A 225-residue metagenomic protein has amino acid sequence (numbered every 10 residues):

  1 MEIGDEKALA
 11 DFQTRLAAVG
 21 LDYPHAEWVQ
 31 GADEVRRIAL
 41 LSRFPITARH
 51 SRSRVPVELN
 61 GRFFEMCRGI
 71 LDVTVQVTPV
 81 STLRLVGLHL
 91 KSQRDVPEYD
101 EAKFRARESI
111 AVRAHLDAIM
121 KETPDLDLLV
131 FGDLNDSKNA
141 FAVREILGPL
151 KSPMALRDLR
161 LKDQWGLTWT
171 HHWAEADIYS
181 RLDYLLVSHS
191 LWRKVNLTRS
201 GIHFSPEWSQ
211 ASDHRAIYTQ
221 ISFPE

Functional and structural regions predicted by a protein language model:
E2-L90: Structured beta-strand-rich core segments of catalytic domains in phosphoester-bond hydrolases
I3-K7, F64-E65, Y99-R107, S137 (+1 more regions): Soluble non-cytosolic domains of exported or imported proteins
K7-D11, R37, R94-P97, S137-F141: Extracytoplasmic/secreted cell-surface and envelope-processing proteins
D11-L21, I46, A114-K121, N139 (+1 more regions): Sec-exported extracytoplasmic/periplasmic mature domains
V55-L59, L90-Q93, G201-S209: Short, solvent-exposed aromatic-acidic interface loops
E65, A118-L129, N135-E225: Metal-dependent phosphoester-hydrolase catalytic domains
V86-E101: Active-site His/acidic residue clusters
A102-P124: A long, amphipathic alpha-helix that forms part of the scaffold/cap immediately adjacent to metal-dependent active
